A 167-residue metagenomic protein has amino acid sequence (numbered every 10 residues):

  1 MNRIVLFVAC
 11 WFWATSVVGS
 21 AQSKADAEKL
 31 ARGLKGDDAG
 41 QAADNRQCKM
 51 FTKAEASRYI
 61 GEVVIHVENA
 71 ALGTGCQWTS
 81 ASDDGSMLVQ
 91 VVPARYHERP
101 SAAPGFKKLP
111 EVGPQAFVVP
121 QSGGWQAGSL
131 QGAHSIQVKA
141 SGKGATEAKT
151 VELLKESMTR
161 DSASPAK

Functional and structural regions predicted by a protein language model:
M1-I4: Positively charged n-region of N-terminal signal peptides that target proteins for export
F7-S16: Bacterial N-terminal signal peptides
S16-Q22: Bacterial Sec-dependent signal peptides at the C-terminal "C-region" and cleavage site
Q22-D38, A42, K107-K167: A short, solvent-exposed beta-edge/loop patch
D44-I60, L154-A163: Short, non-transmembrane alpha-helical segments in secretory-pathway proteins
A54-G124, Q131-G132: Short, solvent-exposed recognition patches
